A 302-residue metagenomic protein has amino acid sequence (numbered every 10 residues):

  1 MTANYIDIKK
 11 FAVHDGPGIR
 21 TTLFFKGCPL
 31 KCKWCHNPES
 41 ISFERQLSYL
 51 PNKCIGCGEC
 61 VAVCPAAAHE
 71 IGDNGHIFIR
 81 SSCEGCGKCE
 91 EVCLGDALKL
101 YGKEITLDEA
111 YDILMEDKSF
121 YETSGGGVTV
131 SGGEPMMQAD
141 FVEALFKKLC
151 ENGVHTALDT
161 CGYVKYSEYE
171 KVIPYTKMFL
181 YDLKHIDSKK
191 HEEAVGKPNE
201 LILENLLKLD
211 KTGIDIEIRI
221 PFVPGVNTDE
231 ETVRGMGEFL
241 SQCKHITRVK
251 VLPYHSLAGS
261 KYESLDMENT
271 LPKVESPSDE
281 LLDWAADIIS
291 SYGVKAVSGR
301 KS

Functional and structural regions predicted by a protein language model:
T2-P17, K211, P224-S302: Auxiliary Fe-S-binding modules of radical SAM enzymes
Y5-E59, H76-G85: N-terminal pre-triad scaffold of radical SAM enzymes
D15-P17, F24-F25, I41-S42, Q46-L47 (+2 more regions): N-terminal-biased segments
K33-S40, E59-F78, K88-E104: Iron-sulfur cluster-binding cysteine motifs and their immediate structural context in ferredoxin-like electron-transfer
A67, D96, E151-N152, T212 (+1 more regions): Conserved dinucleotide-binding and phosphotransfer motif residues
D108-S264: Conserved AdoMet/S-adenosylmethionine-binding subsite of the radical SAM
